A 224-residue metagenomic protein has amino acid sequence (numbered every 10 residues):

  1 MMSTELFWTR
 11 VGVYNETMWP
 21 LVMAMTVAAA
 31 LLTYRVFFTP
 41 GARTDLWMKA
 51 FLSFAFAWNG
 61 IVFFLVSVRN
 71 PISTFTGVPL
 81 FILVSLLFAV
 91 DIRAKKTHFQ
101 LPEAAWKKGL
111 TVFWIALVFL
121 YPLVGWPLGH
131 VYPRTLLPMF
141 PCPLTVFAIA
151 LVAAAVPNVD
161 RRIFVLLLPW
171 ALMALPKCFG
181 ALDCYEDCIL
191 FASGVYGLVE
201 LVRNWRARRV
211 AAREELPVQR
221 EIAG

Functional and structural regions predicted by a protein language model:
M1-R69: N-terminal topogenic module of multi-pass integral membrane proteins
P20-T33, P79-K95, P143-A155, I189-R206: Hydrophobic cores of alpha-helical transmembrane segments in multi-pass inner/ER membrane proteins, independent
F38, R93-F99, L201-V218: Membrane-interface capping segments at transmembrane-helix boundaries
G41-S53, P102-T111, V156-L167: Membrane-interfacial loop-to-transmembrane alpha-helix junctions, especially the N-terminal start
F54-V62, F113-V124, L168-G180: Aromatic-anchored segments of alpha-helical transmembrane domains
V66-R69, A153-V165, A171-D187: Membrane-helix boundary connector in multi-pass membrane proteins
S73-V78, G180-G194: Loop-to-transmembrane alpha-helix initiation sites
T74-A148: Membrane-proximal helix-loop-helix units in multi-pass membrane proteins
